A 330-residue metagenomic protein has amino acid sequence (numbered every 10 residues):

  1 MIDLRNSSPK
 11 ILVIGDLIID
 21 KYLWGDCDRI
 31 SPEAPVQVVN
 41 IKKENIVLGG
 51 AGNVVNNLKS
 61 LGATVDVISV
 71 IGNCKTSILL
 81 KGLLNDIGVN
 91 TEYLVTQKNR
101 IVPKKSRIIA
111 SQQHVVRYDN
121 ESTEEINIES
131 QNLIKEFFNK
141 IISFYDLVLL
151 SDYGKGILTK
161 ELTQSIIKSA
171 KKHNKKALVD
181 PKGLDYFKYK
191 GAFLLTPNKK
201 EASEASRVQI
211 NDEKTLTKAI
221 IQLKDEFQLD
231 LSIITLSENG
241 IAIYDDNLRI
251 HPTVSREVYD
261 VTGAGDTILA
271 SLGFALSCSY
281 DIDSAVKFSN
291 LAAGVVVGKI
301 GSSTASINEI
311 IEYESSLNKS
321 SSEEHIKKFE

Functional and structural regions predicted by a protein language model:
M1-D28, I326-E330: Positively charged, low-complexity intrinsically disordered leader regions
I2-L4, K10-I11, P32, V36-P103 (+1 more regions): Substrate-binding N-lobe of the ribokinase-like
L12-I14, R117, D146-L149, L178 (+2 more regions): Structural motif
D16-L17, Y153, T267: Active-site metal-binding loops of divalent metal-dependent hydrolases
L94-R100, R107-F144: Conserved phosphate-binding/catalytic loop of the ribokinase/pfkB sugar-kinase fold
I109, A192-K200: Non-cysteine beta-strand/loop elements that form the S-adenosyl-L-methionine
E125, F144, E161-G191, V208-Q209 (+1 more regions): Conserved phosphate-binding/catalytic region of the ribokinase-like
F144-I157: Short acidic, glycine-rich surface-loop motifs adjacent to enzyme active sites
